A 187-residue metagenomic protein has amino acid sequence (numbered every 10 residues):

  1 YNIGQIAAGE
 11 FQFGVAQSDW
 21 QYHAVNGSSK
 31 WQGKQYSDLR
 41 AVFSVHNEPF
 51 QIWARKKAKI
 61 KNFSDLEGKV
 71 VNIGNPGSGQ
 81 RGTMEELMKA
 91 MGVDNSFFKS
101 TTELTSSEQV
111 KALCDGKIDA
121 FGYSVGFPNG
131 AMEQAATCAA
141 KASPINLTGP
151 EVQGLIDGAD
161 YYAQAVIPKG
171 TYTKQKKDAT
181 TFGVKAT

Functional and structural regions predicted by a protein language model:
Y1, S44-D115: Bilobed "Venus flytrap"/periplasmic-binding protein-like clamshell domains and structurally analogous long
Y1-A7, F13: Extracytoplasmic small-molecule ligand-binding "clamshell" domains of the periplasmic binding protein/Venus flytrap
I3, V25-G27, T83-E85, E133: Short, solvent-exposed loop/turn and secondary-structure capping segments
A7-A8, G33-Q35, S44-H46, D65 (+2 more regions): Extracellular/periplasmic catalytic domains that process cell-envelope and extracellular macromolecules
E10-Q12, S37-D38, G68-K69, K117-D119 (+1 more regions): Loop/turn elements at helix/coil->beta-strand transitions in domains of secreted/extracellular proteins
F13, Y22-K30, S37-H46: Short beta-strand-centered segments that line the small-molecule binding cleft or hinge of alpha/beta clamshell
S18, S29, A58, N95-T187: Pocket-lining segment of extracytoplasmic ligand-binding domains
W31-G33, A90-M91: A glycine- and small-aliphatic-rich helix-loop capping segment at beta-alpha/alpha-beta transitions that lines
